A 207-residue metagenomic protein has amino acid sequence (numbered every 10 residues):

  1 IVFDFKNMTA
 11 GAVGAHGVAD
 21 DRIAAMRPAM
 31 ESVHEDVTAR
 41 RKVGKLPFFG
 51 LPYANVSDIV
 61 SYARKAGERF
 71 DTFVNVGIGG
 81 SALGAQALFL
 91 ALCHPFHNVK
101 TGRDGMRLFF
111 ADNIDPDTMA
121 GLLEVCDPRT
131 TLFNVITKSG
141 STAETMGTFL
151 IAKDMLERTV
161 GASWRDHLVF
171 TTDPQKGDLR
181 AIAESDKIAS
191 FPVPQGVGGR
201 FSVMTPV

Functional and structural regions predicted by a protein language model:
I1-G67: Extended, charge-enriched "interface" segments that sit outside catalytic cores
R64-V207: Glycine-rich phosphate-binding loops that contact phosphosugars or nucleotide phosphates
